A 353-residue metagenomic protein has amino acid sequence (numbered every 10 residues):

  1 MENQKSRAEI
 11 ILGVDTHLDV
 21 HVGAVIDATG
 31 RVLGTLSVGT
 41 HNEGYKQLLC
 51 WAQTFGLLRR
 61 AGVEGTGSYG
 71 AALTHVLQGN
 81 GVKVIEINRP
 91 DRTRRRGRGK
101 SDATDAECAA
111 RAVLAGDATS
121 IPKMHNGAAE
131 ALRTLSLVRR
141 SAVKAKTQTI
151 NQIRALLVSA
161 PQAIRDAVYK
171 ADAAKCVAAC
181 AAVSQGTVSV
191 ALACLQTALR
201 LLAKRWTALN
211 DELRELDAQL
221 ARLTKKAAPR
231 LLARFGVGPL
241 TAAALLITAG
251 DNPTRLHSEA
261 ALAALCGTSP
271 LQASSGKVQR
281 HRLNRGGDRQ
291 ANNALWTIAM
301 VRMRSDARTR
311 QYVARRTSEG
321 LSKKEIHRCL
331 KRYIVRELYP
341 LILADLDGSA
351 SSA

Functional and structural regions predicted by a protein language model:
M1-A353: A detector of single, family-specific signature residues that are central to catalytic or substrate-handling motifs
